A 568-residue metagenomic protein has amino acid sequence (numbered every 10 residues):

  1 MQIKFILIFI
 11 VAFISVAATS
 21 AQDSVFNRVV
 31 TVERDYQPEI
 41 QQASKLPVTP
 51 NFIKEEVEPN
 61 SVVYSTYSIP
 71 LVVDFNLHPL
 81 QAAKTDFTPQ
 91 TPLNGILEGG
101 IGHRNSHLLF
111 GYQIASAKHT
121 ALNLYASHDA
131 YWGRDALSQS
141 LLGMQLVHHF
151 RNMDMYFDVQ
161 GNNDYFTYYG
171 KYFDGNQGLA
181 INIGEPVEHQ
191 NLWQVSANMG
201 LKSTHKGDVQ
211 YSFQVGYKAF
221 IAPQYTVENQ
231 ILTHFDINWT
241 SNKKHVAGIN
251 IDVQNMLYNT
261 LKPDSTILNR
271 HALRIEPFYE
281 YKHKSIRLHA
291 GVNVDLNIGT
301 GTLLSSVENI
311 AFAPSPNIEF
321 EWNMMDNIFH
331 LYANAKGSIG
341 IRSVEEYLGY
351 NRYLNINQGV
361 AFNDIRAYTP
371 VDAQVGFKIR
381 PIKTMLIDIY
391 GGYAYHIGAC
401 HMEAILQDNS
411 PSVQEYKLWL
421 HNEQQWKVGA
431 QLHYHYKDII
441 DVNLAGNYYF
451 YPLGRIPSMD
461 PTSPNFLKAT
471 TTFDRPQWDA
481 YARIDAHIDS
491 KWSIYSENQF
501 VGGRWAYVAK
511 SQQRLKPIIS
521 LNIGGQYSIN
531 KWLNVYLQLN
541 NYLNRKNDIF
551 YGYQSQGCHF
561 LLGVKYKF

Functional and structural regions predicted by a protein language model:
M1-S24, F329, I484, C558 (+1 more regions): Bacterial Sec-dependent N-terminal signal peptides
T19-F87: N-terminal periplasmic/intermembrane-space "pro-region" immediately following the signal or transit peptide
L77-Q81, F87-L142, M153: Outer-membrane beta-barrel translocator/receptor signature
P89, G102-R104, R134-S138, E185-W193 (+8 more regions): Short sequence motifs at beta-strands and strand-loop junctions characteristic of Gram-negative outer-membrane
L97-E98, R287, G291-F568: Exposed, low-structure sequence patches enriched in small/polar residues
G111-Y131, N250-V253, L268-T302, D438-I439 (+1 more regions): Surface-exposed extracellular loop regions of Gram-negative outer-membrane beta-barrel proteins
Y131-G143, Y156-Q210, Q214-Q230: Flexible loop and strand-edge segments within Gram-negative outer membrane beta-barrel domains
H189-G200, Q214-R287: Outer-membrane beta-barrel transmembrane domain signature of Gram-negative proteins, especially the mid-to-C-terminal
